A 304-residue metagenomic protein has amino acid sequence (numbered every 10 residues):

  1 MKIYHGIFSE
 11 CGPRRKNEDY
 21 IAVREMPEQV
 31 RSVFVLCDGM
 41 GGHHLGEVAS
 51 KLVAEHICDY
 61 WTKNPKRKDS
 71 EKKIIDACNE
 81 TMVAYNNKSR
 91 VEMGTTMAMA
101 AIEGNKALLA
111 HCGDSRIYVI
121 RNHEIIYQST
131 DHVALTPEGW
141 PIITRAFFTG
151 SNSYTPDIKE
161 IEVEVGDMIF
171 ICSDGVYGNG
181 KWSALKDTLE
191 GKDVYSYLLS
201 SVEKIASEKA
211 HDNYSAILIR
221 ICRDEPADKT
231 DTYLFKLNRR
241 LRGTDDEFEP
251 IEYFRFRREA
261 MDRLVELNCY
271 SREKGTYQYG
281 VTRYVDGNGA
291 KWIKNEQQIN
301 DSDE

Functional and structural regions predicted by a protein language model:
M1-L237, L241, D245, R257 (+3 more regions): PP2C/PPM-type serine/threonine phosphatase catalytic domain
Y20, E249-E252: Short, polar loop/linker segments at the starts of domains and inter-domain junctions
I125-Y127, P250, Q298: Residue-level detector of beta-propeller blades
R242-D246, F254-G280: A short, charged, amphipathic alpha-helix used as a generic interaction element across diverse proteins
E266-E304: Short, mixed-charge low-complexity intrinsically disordered segments
